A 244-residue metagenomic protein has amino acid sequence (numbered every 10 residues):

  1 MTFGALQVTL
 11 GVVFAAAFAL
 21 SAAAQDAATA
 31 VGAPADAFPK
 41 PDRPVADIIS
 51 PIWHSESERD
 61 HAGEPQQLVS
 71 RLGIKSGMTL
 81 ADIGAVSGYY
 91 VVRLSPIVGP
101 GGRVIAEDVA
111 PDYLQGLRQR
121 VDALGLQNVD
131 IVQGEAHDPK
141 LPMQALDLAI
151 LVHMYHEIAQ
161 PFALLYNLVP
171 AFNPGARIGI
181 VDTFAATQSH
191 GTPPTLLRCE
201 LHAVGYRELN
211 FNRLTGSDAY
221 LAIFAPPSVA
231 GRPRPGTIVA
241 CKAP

Functional and structural regions predicted by a protein language model:
D26-A81, Y89, G116-Q119: Class I SAM-dependent transferase core
S76-G77, P100-G101, F172-I178: Short glycine-dipeptide loop
L80, A149-I150: Hydrophobic beta-strand segment of the Class I
A81-P139: Class I SAM-dependent methyltransferase SAM/SAH-binding core
S95-P96, F162-R177: A short glycine-rich, Lys/Arg-flanked "PGG" loop and its adjoining helix->strand segment in the class I
H137-A149: A short acidic, Gly/Pro-enriched loop at the edge of an enzyme's catalytic core that lines a small-molecule cofactor
R177-H202: Conserved class I S-adenosyl-L-methionine
R198, R213-P244: Core SAM-dependent methyltransferase catalytic element
